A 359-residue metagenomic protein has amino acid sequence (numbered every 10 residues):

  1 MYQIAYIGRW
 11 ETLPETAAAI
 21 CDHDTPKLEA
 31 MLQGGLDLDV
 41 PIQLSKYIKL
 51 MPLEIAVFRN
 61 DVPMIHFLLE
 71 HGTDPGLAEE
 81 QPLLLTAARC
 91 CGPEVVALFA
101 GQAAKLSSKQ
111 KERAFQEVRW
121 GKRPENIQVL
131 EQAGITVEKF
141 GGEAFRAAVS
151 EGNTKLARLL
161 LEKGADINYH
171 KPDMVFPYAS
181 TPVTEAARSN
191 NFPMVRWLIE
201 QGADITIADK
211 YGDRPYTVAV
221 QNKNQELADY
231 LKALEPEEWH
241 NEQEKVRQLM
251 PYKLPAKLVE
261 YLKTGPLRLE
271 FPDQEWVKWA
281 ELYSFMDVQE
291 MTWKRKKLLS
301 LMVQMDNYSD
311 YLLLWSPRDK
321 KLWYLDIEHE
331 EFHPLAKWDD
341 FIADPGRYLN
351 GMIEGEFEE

Functional and structural regions predicted by a protein language model:
Y6-A18, P41-I55, L77-T86, S108-V118 (+3 more regions): Ankyrin-repeat boundary/"N-cap" motif
W10-T12, I48, F58, Y211-D213 (+1 more regions): A surface-exposed partner-binding patch
A18-H23, M51-D61, T86-G92, R113-P124 (+4 more regions): Ankyrin repeat A-helix N-terminal signature
D24-Q33, N60-E70, C91-G101, K122-Q132 (+3 more regions): Ankyrin repeat structural motif
D37-D39, G72-G76, A103-L106, G134-V137 (+2 more regions): The conserved C-terminal loop/turn that links adjacent ankyrin repeats
I55-W120: A generic tandem-repeat structural signature
F99-L156, K163-A165: Solenoidal tandem-repeat scaffolds enriched in leucines and small polar residues
E138, F145-H240: Elongated, non-catalytic scaffold/linker segments and compositionally distinctive motifs
